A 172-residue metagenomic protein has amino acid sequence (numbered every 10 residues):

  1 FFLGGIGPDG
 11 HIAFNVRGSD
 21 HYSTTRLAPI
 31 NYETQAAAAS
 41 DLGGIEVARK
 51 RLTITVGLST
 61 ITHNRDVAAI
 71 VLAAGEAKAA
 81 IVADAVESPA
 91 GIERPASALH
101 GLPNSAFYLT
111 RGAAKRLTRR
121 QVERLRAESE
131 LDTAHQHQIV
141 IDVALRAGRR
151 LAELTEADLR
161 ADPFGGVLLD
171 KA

Functional and structural regions predicted by a protein language model:
F1-A172: Conserved phosphate- and dinucleotide-binding cores of soluble alpha/beta proteins, encompassing both enzyme active
